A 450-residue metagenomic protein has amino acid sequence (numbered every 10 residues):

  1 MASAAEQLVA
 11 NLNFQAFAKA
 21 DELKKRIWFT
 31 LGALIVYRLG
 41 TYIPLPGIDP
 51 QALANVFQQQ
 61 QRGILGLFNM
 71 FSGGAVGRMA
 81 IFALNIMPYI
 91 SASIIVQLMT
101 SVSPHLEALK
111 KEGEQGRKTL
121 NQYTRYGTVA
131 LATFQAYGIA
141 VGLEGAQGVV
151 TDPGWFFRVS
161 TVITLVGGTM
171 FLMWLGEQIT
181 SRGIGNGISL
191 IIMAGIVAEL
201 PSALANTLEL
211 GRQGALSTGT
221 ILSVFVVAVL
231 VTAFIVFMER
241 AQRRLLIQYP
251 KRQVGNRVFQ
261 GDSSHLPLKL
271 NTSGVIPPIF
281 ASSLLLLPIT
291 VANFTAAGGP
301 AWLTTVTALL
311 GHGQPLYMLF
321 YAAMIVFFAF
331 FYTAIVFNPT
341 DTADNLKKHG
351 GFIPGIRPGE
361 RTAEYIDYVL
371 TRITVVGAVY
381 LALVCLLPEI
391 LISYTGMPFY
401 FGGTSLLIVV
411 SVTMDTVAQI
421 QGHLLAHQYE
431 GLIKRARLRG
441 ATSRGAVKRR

Functional and structural regions predicted by a protein language model:
A2-K110, Q115-R450: N-terminal cationic and glycine-rich segments that engage phosphates or anionic surfaces
